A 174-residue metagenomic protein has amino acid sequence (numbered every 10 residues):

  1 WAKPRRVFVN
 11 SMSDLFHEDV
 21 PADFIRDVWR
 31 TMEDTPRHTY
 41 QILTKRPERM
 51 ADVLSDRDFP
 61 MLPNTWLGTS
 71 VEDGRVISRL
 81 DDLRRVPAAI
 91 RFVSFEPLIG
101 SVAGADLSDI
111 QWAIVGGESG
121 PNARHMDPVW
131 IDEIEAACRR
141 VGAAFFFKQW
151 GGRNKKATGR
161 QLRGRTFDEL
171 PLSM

Functional and structural regions predicted by a protein language model:
W1-S101, I110-M126: Core AdoMet radical
R85-A88, I99, A103-M174: Auxiliary Fe-S-binding modules of radical SAM enzymes
